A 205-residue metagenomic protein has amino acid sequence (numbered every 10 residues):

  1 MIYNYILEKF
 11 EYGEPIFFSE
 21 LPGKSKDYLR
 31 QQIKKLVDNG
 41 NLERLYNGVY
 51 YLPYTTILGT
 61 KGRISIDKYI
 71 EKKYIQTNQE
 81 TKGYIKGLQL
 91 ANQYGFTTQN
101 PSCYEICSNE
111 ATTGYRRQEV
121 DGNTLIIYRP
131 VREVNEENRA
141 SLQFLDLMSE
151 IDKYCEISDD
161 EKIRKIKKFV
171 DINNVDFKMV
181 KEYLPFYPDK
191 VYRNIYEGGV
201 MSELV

Functional and structural regions predicted by a protein language model:
M1-I75: Short beta-edge/loop segments at beta->alpha junctions of small alpha/beta modules that act as binding/recognition
K26, E43-R44, G83-Y84, P101 (+2 more regions): Alpha-helix N-cap/helix-initiation sites
Q31, K82-I85, Q89, R139 (+1 more regions): Generic recognition of short, well-ordered alpha-helical interface segments
L45-V49, T77-Y115: Short gly/ser-rich loop at a beta-strand->alpha-helix junction or flexible surface loop bordering the NTP-binding
T60, Q76-E80, V134: Short, surface-exposed loop/turn motifs that are enriched in glycine and acidic residues and include a nearby proline
D121-Y128: A short, charged helix-loop
R129-V205: Hydrophobic alpha-helical interaction segments
